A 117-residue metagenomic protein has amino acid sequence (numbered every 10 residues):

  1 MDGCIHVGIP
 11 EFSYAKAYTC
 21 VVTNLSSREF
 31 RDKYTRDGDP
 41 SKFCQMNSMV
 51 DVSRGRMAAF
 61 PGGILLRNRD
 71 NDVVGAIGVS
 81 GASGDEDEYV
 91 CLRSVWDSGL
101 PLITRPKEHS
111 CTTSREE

Functional and structural regions predicted by a protein language model:
M1-E117: Flexible, solvent-exposed loop/hinge segments and secondary-structure transition points
